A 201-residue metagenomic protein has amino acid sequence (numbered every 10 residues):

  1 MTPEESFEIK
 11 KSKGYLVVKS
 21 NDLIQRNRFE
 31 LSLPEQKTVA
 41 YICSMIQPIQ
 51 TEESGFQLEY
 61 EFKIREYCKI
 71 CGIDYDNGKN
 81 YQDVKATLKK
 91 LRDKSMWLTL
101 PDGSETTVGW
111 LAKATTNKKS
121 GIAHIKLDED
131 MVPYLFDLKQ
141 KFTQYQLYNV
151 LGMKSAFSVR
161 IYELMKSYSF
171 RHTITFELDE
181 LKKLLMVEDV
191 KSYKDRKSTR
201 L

Functional and structural regions predicted by a protein language model:
M1-R200: Charged, alpha-helix-forming regions
